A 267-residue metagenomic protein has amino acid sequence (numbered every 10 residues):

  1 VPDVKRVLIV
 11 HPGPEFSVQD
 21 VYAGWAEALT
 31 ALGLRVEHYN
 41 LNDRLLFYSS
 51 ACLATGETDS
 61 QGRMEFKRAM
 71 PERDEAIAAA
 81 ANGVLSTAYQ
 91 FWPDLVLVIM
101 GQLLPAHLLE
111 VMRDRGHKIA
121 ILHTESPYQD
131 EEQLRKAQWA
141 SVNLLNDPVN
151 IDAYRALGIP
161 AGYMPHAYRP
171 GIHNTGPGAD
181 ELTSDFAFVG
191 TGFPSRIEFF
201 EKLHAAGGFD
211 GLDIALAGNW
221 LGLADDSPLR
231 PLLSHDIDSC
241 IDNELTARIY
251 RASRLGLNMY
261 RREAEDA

Functional and structural regions predicted by a protein language model:
P2-D59, F66-R68, R73-A79, G83 (+4 more regions): Nucleotide-sugar donor-binding catalytic core of glycosyltransferases
A88, W92-V96: Proline-aspartate-enriched helix->loop->beta-strand connector
V111-S126: Active-site proximal beta-strand in glycosyltransferases
S126-Q129, R169-G171: Short acidic loop-to-helix transition motifs that present clustered carboxylates
